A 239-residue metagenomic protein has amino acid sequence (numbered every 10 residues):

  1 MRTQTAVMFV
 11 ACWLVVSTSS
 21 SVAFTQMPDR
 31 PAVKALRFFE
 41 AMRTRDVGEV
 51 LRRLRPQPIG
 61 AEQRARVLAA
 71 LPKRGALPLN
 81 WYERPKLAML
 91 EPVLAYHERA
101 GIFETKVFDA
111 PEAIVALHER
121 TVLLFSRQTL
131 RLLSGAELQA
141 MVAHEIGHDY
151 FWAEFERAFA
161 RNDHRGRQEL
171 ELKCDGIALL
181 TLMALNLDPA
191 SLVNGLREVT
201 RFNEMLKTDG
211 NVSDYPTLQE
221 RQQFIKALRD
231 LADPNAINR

Functional and structural regions predicted by a protein language model:
M1-F9: Bacterial N-terminal signal peptides that target proteins for export
M8-T18: Bacterial N-terminal signal peptides
S19-F24: Sec/Tat signal peptide C-region and signal peptidase I cleavage site
Q26-I146, Y150-H164, L180-L187: Peri-catalytic and regulatory segments of divalent metal-dependent proteins
K34, R52-P56, E112, L179-R239: Active-site-proximal gating segments in proteases and membrane effectors
F125, C174, T217: Residue-level signature of catalytic and energy-coupling elements of molecular machines, predominantly ATP/GTP-dependent
E169-M183: Alpha-helical segment that forms one wall of the substrate-binding/catalytic cleft in peptidoglycan-active domains
